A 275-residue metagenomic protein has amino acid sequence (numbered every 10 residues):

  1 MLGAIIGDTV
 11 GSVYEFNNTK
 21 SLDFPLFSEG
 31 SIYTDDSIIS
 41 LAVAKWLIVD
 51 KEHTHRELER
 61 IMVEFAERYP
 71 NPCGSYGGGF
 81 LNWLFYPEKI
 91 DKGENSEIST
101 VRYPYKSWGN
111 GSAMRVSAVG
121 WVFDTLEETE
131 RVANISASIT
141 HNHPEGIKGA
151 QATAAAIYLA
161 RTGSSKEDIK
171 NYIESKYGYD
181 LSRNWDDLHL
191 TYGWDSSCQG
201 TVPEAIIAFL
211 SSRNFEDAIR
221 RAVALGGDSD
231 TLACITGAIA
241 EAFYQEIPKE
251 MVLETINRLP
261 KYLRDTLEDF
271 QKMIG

Functional and structural regions predicted by a protein language model:
M1-G275: Structured, active/binding-site neighborhoods that engage oxygen-rich ligands
